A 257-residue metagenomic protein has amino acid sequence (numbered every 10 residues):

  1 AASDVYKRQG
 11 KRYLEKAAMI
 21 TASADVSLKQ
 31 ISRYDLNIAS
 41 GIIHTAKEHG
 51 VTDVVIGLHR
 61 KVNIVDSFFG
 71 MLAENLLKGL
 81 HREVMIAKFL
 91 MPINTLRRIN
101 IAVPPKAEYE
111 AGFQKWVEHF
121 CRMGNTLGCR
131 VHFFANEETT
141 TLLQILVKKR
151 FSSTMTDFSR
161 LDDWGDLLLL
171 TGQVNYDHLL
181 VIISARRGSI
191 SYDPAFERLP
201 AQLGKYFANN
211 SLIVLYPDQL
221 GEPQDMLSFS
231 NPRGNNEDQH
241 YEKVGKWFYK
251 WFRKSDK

Functional and structural regions predicted by a protein language model:
A2-Y6: Short, small-residue-biased leader/transition segments that mark boundaries at the very start of proteins
K7-A39, I43-V62, F69-M71: Soluble catalytic regions of membrane-associated enzymes that act on cell-envelope and secretory-pathway components
A24, L80, L127, R150-T154 (+1 more regions): Short, structured coil segments at secondary-structure junctions
S27, R98, G128-H132, S211: Residues at the starts of beta-strands that form the adenosine-phosphate
R33-I43, N136-E137, S153-Q173: A short, well-structured beta->alpha microelement
H49-P92, G172-K257: Gly/Ser-rich helix-loop-strand patches that form or flank binding pockets for ribonucleotide-derived cofactors
M91-I93, I101-A102: Extended, charge-rich low-complexity regions and/or helical-solenoid scaffolds
P104-M155: Redox- and metal-dependent alpha/beta enzyme cores, enriched for Fe-S-associated oxidoreductases and cofactor-handling
